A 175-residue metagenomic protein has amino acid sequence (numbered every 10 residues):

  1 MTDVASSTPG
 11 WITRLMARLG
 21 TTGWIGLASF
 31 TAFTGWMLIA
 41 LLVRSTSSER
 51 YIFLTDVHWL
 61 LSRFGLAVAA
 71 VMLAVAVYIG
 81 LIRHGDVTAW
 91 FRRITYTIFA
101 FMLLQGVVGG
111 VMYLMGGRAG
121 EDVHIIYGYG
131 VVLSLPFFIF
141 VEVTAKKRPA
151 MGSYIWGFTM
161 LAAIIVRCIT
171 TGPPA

Functional and structural regions predicted by a protein language model:
G20-F30, A40, E49-A70, G172-A175: Hydrophobic transmembrane alpha-helical segments in integral membrane proteins
F33-M37, M102-V107, F158-C168: Aromatic-anchored segments of alpha-helical transmembrane domains
R44, A163-A175: Juxtamembrane boundary at the C-terminal end of a transmembrane helix
S62-A67, G120-V132: Structural signature of hydrophobic alpha-helical transmembrane segments
V75-I82, G106-R118, F137-V141: Membrane-helix exit/interface motif
I82-R92, V143-A150: Membrane-interface helix-boundary motifs at transmembrane edges
F101-L104, H124-F138: Hydrophobic alpha-helical membrane segments
L114-D122, P136-Y154, T170: Membrane-helix boundary connector in multi-pass membrane proteins
